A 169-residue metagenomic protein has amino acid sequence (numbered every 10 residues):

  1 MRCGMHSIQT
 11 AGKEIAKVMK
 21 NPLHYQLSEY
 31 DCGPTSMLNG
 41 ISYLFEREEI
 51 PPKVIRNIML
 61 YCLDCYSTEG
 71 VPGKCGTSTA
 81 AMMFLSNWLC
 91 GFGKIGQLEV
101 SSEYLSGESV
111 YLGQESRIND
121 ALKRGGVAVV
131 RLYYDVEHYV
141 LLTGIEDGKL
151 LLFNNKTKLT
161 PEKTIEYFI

Functional and structural regions predicted by a protein language model:
R2-N21, C62-I169: Conserved active-site-adjacent core of cysteine acyl-enzyme catalytic domains
Q26-L27: Conserved, non-catalytic sequence blocks in retroelement Pol enzymes and Pol-derived host proteins
C32: Active-site-proximal loop/helix segment associated with metal-binding centers of metalloenzymes
S36, R56-Y61: Short, conserved active-site loops that position catalytic residues or coordinate cofactors/metal ions across diverse
S36-L44: Buried hydrophobic packing segments
L44-F45, C90: A broad structural signal for alpha-helix termini and local helix breaks/kinks
F45-N57: Short, well-structured active-site flanking segments
